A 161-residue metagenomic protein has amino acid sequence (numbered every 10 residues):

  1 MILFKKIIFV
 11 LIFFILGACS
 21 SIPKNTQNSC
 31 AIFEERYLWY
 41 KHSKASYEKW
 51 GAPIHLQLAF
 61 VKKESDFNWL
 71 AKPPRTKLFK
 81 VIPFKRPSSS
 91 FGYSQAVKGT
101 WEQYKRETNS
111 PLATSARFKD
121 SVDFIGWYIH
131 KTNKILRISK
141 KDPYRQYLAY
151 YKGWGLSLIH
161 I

Functional and structural regions predicted by a protein language model:
I2, C19, P111-L112: Iron-associated oxidoreductase/ferritin-like identity signal
L3-V10: Sec-dependent signal peptide recognition, specifically the positively charged N-region followed immediately by
S20-L78, H130-R137: Export/targeting segments at the very N-terminus of extracytoplasmic proteins
I32-Y40, K49-I54, K72, R86-S94 (+2 more regions): Solvent-exposed, acidic/flexible segments
W69-S110: Mid-chain, structured segments of secreted extracytoplasmic proteins
Y93-R145, A149-L156: Alpha-helical segment that forms one wall of the substrate-binding/catalytic cleft in peptidoglycan-active domains
I159-I161: Conserved small/polar residues in nucleotide/adenosyl-binding loops
